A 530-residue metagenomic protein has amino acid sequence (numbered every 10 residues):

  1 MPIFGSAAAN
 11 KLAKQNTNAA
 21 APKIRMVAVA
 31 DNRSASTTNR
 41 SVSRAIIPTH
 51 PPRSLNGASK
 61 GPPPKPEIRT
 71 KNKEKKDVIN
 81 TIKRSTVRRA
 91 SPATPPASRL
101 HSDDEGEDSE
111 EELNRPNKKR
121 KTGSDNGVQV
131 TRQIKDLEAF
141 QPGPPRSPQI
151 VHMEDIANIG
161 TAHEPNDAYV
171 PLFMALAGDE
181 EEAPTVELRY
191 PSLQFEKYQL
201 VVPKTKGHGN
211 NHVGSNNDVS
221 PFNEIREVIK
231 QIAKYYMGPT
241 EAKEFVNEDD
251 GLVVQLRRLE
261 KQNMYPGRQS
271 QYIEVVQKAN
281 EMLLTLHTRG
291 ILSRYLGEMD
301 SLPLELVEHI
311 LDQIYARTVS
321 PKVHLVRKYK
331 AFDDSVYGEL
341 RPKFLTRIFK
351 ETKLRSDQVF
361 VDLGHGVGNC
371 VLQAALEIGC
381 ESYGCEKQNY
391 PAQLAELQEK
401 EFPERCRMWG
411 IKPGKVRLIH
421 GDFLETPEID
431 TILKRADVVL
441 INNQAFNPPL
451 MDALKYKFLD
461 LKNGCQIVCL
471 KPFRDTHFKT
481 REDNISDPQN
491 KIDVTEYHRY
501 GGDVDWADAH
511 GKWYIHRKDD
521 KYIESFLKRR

Functional and structural regions predicted by a protein language model:
P2-D357: S-adenosyl-L-methionine
Y337, V359-F360, N443-F446: Short, flexible loop segments at the rims of nucleotide/cofactor-binding pockets, characterized by
S356-G366: Conserved class I S-adenosyl-L-methionine
G368-L372: Glycine-rich SAM-binding Motif I of class I
A375-L376: Gly/Ala-rich phosphate-binding loop of Rossmann-like dinucleotide-binding domains, activating on the conserved
E381-E386: Conserved SAM-binding motif I beta-strand of class I
Y390-R530: Domain-level detector for long C-terminal conserved domains
